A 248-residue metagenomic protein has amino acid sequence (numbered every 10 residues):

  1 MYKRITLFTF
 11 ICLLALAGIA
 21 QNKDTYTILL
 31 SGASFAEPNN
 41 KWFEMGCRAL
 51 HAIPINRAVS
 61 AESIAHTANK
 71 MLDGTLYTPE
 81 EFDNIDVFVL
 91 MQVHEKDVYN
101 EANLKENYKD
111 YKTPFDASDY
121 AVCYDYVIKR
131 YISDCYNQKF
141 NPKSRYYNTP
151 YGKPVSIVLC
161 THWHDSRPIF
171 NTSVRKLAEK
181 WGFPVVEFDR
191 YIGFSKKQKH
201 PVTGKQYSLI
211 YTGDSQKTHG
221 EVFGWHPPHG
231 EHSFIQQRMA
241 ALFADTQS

Functional and structural regions predicted by a protein language model:
M1-N40, E44, R48-A52, E81-D86 (+3 more regions): N-terminal secretory targeting modules
D24-L30, F35-V122: Conserved SGNH/GDSL esterase-like catalytic core that processes O-acyl groups on lipids and polysaccharides
L30, K41, M45, A49 (+7 more regions): Extracytoplasmic/secreted proteins, especially bacterial periplasmic and envelope-associated proteins
G32-F35, N39, L50, V89-Q92 (+6 more regions): Sec/Tat-exported extracytoplasmic proteins
N39-K41, T67-E81, Y126, R130-S133 (+3 more regions): Alpha-helical scaffolding within the catalytic cores of extracellular/periplasmic polymer-degrading hydrolases
E95, I128-K176, K180-W181: Active-site segments of SGNH/GDSL-like serine hydrolases that catalyze O-acetyl group transfer/hydrolysis on lipids
W163-S248: Catalytic His-Asp segment of secreted/periplasmic serine-dependent ester chemistry enzymes
